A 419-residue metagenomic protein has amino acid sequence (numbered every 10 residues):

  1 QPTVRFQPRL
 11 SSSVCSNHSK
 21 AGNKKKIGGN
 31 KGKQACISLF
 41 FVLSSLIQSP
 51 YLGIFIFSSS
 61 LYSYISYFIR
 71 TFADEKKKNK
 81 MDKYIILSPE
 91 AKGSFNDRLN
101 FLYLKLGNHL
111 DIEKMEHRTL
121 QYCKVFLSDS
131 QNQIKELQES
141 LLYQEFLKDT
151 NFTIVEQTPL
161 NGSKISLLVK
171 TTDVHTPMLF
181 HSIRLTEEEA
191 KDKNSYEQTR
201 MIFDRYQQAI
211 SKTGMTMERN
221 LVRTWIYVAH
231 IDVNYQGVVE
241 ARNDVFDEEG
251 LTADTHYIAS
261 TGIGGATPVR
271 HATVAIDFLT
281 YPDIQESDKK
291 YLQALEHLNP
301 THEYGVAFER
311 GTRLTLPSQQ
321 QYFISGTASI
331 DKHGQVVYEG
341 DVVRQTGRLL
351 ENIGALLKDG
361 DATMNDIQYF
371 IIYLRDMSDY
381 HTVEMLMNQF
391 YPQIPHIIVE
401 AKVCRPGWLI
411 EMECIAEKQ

Functional and structural regions predicted by a protein language model:
P2, P8, Q34, S49: Cationic, low-complexity basic patches in intrinsically disordered or flexible, solvent-exposed regions
T3, A21, A35, T71-A73: Ala/Thr-enriched low-complexity intrinsically disordered regions
S13, S19-K25: Polybasic, low-complexity intrinsically disordered segments
S16-N17, G326: Residue-level detector of structural "landmarks"
K25-K33, K76-K78: Polybasic, lysine-rich low-complexity intrinsically disordered segments
R70-Q368, Y373-Q419: N-terminal presequence-like segments and the immediate start of the first folded domain
